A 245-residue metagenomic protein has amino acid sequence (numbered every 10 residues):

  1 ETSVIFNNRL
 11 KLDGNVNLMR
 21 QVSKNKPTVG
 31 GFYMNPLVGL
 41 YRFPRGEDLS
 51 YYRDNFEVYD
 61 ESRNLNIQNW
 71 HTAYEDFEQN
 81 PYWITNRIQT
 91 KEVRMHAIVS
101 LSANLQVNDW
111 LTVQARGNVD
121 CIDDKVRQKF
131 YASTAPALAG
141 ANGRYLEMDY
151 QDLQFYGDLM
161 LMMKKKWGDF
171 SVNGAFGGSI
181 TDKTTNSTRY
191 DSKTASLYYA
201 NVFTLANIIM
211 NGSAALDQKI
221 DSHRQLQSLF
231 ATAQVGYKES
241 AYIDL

Functional and structural regions predicted by a protein language model:
E1-T2, L101, L161, L245: Conserved structural-core and active-site-/substrate-pathway-adjacent residues in large, well-folded domains of enzymes
S3-H96, Q114-S228: Surface-exposed loop/interface segments of Gram-negative outer-membrane beta-barrel transport/assembly proteins
V4-F6, L105-D109, K165-W167, G236-E239: Outer-membrane beta-barrel strand-turn architecture
V93, A103-L105: Short secondary-structure boundary/capping segments within folded domains
L111, A115, G157, Q227-A233 (+2 more regions): Extended, hydrophobic alpha-helical segments in both membrane/secreted and soluble proteins
